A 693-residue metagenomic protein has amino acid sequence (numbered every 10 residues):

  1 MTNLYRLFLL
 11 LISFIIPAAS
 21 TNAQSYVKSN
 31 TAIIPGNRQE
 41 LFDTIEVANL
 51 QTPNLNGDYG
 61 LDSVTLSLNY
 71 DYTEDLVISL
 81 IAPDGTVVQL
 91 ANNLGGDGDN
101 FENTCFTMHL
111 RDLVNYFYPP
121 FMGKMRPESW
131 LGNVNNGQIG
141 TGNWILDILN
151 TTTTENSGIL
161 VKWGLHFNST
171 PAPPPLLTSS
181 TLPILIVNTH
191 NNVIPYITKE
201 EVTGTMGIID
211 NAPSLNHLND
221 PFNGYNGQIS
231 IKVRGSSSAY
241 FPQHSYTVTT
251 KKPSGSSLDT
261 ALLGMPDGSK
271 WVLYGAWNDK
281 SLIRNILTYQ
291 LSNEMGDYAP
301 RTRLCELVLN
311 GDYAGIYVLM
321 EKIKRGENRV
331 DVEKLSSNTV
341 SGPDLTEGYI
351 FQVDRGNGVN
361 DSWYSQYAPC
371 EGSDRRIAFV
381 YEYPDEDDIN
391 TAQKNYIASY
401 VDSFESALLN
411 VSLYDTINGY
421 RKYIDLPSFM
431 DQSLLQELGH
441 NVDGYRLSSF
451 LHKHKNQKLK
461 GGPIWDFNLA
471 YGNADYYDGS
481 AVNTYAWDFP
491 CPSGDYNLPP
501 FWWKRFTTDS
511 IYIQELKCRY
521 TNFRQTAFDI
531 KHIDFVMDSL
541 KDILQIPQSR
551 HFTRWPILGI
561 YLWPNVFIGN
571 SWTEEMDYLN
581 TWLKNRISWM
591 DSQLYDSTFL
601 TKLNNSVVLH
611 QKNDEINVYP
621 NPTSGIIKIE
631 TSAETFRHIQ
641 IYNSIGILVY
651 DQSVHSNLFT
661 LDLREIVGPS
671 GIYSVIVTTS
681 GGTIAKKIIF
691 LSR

Functional and structural regions predicted by a protein language model:
M1-S25, V607: Bacterial Sec-dependent N-terminal signal peptides
A19-N22, H610-Y619, T623-R693: C-terminal outer-membrane/trafficking sorting elements
Q24-P174: Loop and turn regions of beta-sandwich accessory domains that flank beta-strands and are enriched in small/polar
E74-L76, T86-V88, G204, H244-Y246 (+1 more regions): Short beta-strand/loop motifs in extracellular/secreted proteins, especially within beta-sandwich accessory domains
I78-L80, L146, L165, V187 (+5 more regions): Residue-level detector of buried hydrophobic side-chain packing in well-ordered secondary-structure elements
P175-L176, S180-I184, V193-Y196, E201-V202 (+4 more regions): Middle-to-C-terminal accessory/interaction subdomains
V187, T249-G255, P266-G275, G296-P300 (+3 more regions): Internal "kinase-insert"/substrate-recognition segments embedded within catalytic cores of ATP-dependent enzymes
D220-G275: Conserved oxyanion/phosphate-binding beta-strand-loop segments in alpha/beta enzyme cores
